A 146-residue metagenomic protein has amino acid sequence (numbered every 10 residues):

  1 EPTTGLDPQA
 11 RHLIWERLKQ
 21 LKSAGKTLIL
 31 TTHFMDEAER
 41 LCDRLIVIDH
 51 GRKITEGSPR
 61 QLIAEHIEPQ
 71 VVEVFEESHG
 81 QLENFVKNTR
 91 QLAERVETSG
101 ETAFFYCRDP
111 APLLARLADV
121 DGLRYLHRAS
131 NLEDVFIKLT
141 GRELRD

Functional and structural regions predicted by a protein language model:
E1-P2, P8, P59, S130: Proline-centered helix-kink/hinge sites
T3-T4, M35: Short loop immediately C-terminal to the Walker-B catalytic DE motif in ABC-type ATPase nucleotide-binding domains
G5-L6, L21: Short coil-to-helix N-cap segments within the nucleotide-binding domains
P8-A10, H33: Helix N-cap at the start of a conserved alpha-helix in ABC-type nucleotide-binding domains
H12, I63, E83, L114 (+1 more regions): Generic structural signal for individual residues within well-ordered alpha-helical segments across diverse proteins
W15-R108: ABC transporter nucleotide-binding domain
C107-D146: C-terminal coupling/interaction segments
